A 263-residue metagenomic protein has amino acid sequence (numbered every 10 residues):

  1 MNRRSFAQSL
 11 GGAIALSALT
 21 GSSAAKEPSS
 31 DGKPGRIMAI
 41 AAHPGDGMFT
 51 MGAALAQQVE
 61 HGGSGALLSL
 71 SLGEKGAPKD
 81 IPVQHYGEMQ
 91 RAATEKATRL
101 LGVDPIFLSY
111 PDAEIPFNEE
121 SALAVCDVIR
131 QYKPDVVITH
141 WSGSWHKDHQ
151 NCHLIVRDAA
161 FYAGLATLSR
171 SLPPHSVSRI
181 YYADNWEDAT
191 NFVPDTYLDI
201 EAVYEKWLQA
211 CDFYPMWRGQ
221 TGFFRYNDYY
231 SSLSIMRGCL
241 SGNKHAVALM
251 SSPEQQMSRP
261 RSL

Functional and structural regions predicted by a protein language model:
A7-S17, K26-Y132, M250, S262: Active-site rim/loop-helix segments in enzyme catalytic domains that contact anionic ligands
Q8-G12, K26-I40, P116-L263: Metal-dependent de-N-acetylase/amidase catalytic core
